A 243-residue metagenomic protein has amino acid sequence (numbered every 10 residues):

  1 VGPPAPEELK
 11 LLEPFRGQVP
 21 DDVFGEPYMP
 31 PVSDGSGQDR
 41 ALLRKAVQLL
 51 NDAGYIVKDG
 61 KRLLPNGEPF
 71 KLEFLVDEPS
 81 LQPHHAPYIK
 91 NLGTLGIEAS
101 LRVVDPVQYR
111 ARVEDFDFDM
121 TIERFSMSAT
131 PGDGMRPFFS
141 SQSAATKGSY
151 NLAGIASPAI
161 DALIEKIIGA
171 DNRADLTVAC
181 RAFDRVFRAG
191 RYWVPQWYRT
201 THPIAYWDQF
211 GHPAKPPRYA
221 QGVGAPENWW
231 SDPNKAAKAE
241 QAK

Functional and structural regions predicted by a protein language model:
V1-P30, R44-V47, P79-K90, R110-K243: Detector for C-terminal structural segments
D34-G35: The substrate-binding groove and active-site-proximal loops of carbohydrate-active enzymes, especially glycoside
L43-E73: Immediate post-signal peptide segment of exported/extracytoplasmic ligand-binding proteins
K58-L64, S100-V103, D175, A179 (+1 more regions): Surface-exposed patches in mature extracellular/periplasmic domains of secreted proteins
E68-E78, A99-R102, D119: Short, well-ordered beta-strand elements
Y88-A99: Short alpha-helix C-terminal cap/hinge motif
L101-A111: Short helix-initiation/N-cap motifs at beta->coil->alpha
